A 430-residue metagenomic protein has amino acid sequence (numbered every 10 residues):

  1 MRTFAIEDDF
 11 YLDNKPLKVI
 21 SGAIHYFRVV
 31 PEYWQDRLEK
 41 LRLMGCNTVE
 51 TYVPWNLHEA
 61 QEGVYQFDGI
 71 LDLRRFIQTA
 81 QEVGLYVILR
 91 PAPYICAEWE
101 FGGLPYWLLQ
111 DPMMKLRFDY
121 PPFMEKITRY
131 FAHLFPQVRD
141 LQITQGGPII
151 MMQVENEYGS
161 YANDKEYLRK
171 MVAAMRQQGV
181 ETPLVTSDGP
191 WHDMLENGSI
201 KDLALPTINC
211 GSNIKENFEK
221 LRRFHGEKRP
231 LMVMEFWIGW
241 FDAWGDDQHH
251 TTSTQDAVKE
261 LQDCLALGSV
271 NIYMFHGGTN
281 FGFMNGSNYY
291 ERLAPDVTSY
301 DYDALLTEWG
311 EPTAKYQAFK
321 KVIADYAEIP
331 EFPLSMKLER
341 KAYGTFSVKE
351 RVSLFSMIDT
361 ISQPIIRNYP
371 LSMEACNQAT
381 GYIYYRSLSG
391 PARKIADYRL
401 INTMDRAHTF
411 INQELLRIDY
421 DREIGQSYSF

Functional and structural regions predicted by a protein language model:
M1-T48, Q78: N-terminal carbohydrate-binding accessory modules
D13-K15, Y52-V64, G69, A97-P122 (+2 more regions): Aromatic- and acidic-residue-enriched carbohydrate-binding clefts of CAZyme catalytic domains
A23-H25, Y52, E155, N209 (+1 more regions): Conserved residues at the C-terminal ends of beta-strands
Y26, P183-S187, G198-K201, L205-P206 (+6 more regions): A structural signal for the main folded, soluble domain(s) of proteins
W34-E100, Y106, V172-Q177, E181: Aromatic-lined substrate-binding rim segments of carbohydrate-active enzymes
W55-N56, Y94-I95, G189, G277-G278 (+1 more regions): Conserved beta-strand edge residues that scaffold enzyme active sites
L89, P93-K126, A132-I272: Substrate-binding/catalytic cleft of secreted carbohydrate-active enzymes, primarily glycoside hydrolases
M124-Q153, D164-L168, V172, E181 (+3 more regions): Carbohydrate-binding surfaces of carbohydrate-active enzymes
